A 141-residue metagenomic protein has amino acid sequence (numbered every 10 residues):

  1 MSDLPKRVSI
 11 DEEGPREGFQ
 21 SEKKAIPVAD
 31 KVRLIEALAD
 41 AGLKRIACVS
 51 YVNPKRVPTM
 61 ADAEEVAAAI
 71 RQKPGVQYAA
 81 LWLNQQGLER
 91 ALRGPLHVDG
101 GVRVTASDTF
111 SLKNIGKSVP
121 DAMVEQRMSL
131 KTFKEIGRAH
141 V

Functional and structural regions predicted by a protein language model:
L4-E12, K31-C48, K55-A61: N-terminal glycine-rich anion-binding loops that anchor highly charged ligand groups
E13-V32, V76-Q85, S111-V119: Active-site mouth loops of central-metabolism enzymes
G18, L38, A91, G100: Conserved, mostly hydrophobic/aromatic
R33, A61-A69, R90, D121-E135: Alpha-helical scaffolding segments of alpha/beta enzyme cores, especially the outer helices of TIM-barrel or partial
K44-A69, V102-K117: Glycine-rich, proline-tolerant flexible connector loops at the mouths of alpha/beta enzymes
L83-L96: Catalytic cores of alpha/beta
A139-V141: Conserved small/polar residues in nucleotide/adenosyl-binding loops
